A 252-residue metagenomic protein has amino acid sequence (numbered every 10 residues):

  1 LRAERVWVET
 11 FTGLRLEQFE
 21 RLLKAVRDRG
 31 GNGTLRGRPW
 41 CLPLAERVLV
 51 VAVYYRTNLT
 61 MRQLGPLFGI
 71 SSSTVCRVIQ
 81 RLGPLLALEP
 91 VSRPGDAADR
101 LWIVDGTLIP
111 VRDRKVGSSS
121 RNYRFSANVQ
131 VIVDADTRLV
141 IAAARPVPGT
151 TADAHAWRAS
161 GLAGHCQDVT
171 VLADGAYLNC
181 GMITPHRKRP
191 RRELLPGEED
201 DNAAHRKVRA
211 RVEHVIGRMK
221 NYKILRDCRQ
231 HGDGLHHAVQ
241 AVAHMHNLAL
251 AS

Functional and structural regions predicted by a protein language model:
L1-G37: Charged, often Cys/His-bearing segments associated with DNA-binding zinc-finger transcription factors
R21, L35-G37, E46-L49, N128 (+1 more regions): Short, flexible segments with low predicted structural confidence
G31-G33, E46, E198: Glycine/charged-rich beta-loop-alpha catalytic/anionic-binding loops adjacent to active sites
P43-T57: Short, amphipathic alpha-helical "recognition" segments used to contact nucleic acids or chromatin
Q63-S252: Short, well-ordered secondary-structure "scaffold" segments embedded in the functional core of diverse domains
